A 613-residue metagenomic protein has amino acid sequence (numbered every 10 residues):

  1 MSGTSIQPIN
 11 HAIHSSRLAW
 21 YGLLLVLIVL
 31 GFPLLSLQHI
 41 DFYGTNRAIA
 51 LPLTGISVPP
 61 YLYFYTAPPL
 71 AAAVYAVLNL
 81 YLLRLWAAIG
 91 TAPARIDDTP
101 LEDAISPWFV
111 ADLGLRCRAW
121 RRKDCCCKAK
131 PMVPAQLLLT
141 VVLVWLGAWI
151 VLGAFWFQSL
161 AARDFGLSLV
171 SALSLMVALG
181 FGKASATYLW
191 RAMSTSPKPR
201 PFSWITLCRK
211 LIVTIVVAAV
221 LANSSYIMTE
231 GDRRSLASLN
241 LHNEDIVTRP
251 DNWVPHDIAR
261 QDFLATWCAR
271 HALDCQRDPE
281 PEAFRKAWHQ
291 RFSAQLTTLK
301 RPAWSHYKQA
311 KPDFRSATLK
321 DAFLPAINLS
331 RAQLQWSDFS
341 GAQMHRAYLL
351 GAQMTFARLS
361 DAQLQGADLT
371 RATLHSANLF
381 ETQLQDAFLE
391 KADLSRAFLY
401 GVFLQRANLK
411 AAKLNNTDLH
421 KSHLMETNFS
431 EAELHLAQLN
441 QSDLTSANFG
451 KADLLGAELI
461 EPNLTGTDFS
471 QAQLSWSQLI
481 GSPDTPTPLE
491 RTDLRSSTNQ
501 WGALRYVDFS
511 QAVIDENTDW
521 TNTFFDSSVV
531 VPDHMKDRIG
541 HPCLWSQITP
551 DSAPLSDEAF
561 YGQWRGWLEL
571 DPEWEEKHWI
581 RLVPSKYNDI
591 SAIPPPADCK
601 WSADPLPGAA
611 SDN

Functional and structural regions predicted by a protein language model:
Q7-H14, A48-T66, C127-V133, L160-S171 (+1 more regions): Membrane-interface segments at the starts/ends of alpha-helical transmembrane spans
P8-I28: Alpha-helical transmembrane segments and their helix-start/interface "positive-inside/aromatic belt" motifs in integral
V26-G31, Y63-T91: Hydrophobic alpha-helical membrane-embedded segments
P33-A50, G153-W156: Membrane-helix interface motif
P69, L137-A192: Membrane-embedded alpha-helical segments of integral membrane proteins
L82-Q136: Charge-rich cytosolic interhelical loops and cytosolic tails of multi-pass membrane proteins
P197-D232: Internal/C-terminal transmembrane anchor helices
R233-P596, S602-D604, A609-N613: Tandem repeat scaffolds
